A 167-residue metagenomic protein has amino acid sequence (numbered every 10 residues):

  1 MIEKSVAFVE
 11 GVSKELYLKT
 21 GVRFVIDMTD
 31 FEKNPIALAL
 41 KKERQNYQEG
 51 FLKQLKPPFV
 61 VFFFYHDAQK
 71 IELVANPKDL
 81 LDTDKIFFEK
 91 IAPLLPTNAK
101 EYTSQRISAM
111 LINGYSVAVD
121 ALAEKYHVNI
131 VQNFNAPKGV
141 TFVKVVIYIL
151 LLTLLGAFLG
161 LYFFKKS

Functional and structural regions predicted by a protein language model:
M1-T141: Folded, non-transmembrane soluble domains that reside on the lumenal/extracytoplasmic side of membranes
V131-S167: C-terminal single-pass membrane-anchor helix
